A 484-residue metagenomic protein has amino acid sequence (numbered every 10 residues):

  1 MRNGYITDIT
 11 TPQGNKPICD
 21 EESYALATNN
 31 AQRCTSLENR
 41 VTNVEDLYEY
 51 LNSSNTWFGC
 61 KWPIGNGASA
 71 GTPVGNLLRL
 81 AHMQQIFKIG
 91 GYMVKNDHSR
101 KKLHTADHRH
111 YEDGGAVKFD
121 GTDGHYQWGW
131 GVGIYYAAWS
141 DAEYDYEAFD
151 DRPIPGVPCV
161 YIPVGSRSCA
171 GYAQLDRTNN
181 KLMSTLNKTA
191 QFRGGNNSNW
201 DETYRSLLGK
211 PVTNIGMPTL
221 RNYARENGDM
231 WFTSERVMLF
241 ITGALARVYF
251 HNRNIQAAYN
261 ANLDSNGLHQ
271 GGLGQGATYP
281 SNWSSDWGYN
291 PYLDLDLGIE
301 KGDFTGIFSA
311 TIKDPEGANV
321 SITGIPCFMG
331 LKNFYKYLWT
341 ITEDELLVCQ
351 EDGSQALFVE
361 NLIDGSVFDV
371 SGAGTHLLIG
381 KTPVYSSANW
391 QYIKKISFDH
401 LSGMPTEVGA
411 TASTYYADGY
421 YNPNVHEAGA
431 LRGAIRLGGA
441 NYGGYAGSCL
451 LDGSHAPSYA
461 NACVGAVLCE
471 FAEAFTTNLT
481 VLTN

Functional and structural regions predicted by a protein language model:
M1-R40: Short, low-complexity N-terminal tether/leader segments at secretion or assembly junctions of large, surface-exposed
L47-Y135, W139-L208, C327-F328, R436-A440 (+2 more regions): Short acidic-hydrophobic catalytic motif
E49, N262-D296, A318, L338-L346 (+1 more regions): C-terminal, surface-exposed recognition/capping segments
T122-G124, D151-F334: Short aromatic-cysteine micro-motif
I134-Y136, Y172, M238, E345-L346 (+1 more regions): Acidic glycine-/aspartate-rich tracts in secreted/extracellular proteins
A138, N222-R225, D229-M230, T323-G324 (+4 more regions): Extracellular/surface-associated beta-sandwich interaction domains
A138-W139, F240-G243, T340, V348-E351 (+1 more regions): Short catalytic/ligand-binding loop motif for oxyanion handling, primarily in non-cytosolic enzymes, centered on
V348-I363: A short, polar/charged loop-to-alpha-helix boundary motif
